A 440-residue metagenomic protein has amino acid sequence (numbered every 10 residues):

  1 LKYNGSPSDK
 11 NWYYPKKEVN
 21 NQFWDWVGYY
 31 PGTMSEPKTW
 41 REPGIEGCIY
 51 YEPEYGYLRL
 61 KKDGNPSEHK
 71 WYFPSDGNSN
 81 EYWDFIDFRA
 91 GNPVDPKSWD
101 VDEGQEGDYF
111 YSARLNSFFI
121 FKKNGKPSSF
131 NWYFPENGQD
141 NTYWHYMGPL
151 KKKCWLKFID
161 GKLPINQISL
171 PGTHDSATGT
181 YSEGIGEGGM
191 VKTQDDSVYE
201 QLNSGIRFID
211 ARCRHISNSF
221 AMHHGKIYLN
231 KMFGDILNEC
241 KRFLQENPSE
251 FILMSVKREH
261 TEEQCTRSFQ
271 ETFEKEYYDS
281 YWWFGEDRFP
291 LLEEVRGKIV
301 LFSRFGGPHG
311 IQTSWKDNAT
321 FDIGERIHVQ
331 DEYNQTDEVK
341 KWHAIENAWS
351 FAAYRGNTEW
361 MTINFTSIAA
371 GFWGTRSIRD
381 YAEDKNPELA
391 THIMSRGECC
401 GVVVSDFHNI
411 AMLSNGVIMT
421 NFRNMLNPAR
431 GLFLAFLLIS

Functional and structural regions predicted by a protein language model:
L1-P149: Tryptophan-rich substrate-binding surfaces of secreted polymer-degrading and adhesive proteins
K2-P7, D63-D76, K122-N137, E263-S280 (+3 more regions): Surface-exposed flexible segments
Y55-G56, N116, S204-R207, N247-I252 (+4 more regions): Loop/turn elements at helix/coil->beta-strand transitions in domains of secreted/extracellular proteins
S112, R242, V256-R258: Ordered, helix-dominated protein-protein interaction surfaces in large eukaryotic regulatory proteins
Y146-S204, S217-E246, F251, I299 (+3 more regions): Long, acidic (Asp/Glu-rich), low-complexity accessory segments flanking structured domains
R212: A motif-centric signal for short, conserved binding hotspots located in accessible loops or intrinsically disordered
H215, N247-E262: Active-site groove signature of glycoside hydrolases
E276, S280-G397: Surface-exposed substrate-engagement region within the catalytic domains of secreted or surface-exposed extracellular
